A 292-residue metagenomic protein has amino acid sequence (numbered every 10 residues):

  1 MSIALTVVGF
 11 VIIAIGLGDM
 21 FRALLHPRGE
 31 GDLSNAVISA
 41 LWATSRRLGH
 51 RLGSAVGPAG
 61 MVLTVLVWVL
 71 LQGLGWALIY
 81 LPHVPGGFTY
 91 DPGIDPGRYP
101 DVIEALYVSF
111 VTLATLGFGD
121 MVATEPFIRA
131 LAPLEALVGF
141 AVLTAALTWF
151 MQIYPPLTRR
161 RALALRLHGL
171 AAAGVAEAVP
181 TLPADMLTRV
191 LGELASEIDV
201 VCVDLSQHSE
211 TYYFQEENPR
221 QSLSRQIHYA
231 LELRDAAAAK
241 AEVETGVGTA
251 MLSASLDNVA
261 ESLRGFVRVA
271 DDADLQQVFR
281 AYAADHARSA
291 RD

Functional and structural regions predicted by a protein language model:
S2-E30, L63-W68: Transmembrane alpha-helix/interfacial motif
G9-M20, D91-I94, R98-R161: Pore domain of cation channels
D19-P27, V69-Y107: Outer-pore turret/helix-boundary of cation channels
P27-R51, D91-P92, A162-H168: Membrane-interface amphipathic/juxtamembrane segments adjacent to transmembrane helices
S45-M61, D120: Cytosolic juxtamembrane amphipathic/interface segments immediately preceding and feeding into a transmembrane helix
A59-G73, L223-Q226: Transmembrane alpha-helical segments and their cytosolic interface motifs in multi-pass membrane proteins
Y154-A178: Membrane-proximal helical linkers
A171, V175-D292: Soluble C-terminal extramembrane regulatory/interaction domains of multi-pass membrane proteins
